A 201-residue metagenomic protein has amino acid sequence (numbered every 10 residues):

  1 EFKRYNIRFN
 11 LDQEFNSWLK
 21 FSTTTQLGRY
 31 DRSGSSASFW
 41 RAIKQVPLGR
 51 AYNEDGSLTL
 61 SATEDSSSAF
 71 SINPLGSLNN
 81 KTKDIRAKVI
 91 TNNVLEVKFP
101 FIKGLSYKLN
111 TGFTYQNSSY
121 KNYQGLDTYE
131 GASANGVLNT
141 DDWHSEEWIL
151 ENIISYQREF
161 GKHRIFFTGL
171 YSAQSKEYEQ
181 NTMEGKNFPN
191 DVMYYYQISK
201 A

Functional and structural regions predicted by a protein language model:
E1, N6-S71, L78-K88, Y129 (+2 more regions): Flexible loop and strand-edge segments within Gram-negative outer membrane beta-barrel domains
N16, P100-I102: Residue-level recognition of beta-strand termini and adjacent short loop/turns
T23, N93, Y107-T111, F167-G169: Membrane-embedded beta-strand positions of outer-membrane beta-barrel proteins
D65-S68, E177-A201: Solvent-exposed loop/turn elements at secondary-structure boundaries
E96-P100, Q157-E159: Short, surface-exposed loop/turn segments at beta-strand-coil junctions that are enriched for proline with nearby
Y123-G136, M183-Y195: Solvent-exposed, glycine/polar-rich loop segments of beta-barrel outer-membrane systems
